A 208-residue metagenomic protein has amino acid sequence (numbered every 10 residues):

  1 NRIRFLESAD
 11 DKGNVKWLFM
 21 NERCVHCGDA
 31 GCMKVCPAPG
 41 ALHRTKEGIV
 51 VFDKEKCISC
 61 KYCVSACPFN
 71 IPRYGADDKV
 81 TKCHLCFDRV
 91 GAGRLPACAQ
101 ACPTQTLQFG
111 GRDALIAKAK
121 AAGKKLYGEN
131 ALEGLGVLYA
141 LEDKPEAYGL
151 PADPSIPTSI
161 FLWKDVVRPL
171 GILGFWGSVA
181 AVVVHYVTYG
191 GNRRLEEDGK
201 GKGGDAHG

Functional and structural regions predicted by a protein language model:
N1-G208: Non-ligating segments of multi-cofactor redox enzymes
